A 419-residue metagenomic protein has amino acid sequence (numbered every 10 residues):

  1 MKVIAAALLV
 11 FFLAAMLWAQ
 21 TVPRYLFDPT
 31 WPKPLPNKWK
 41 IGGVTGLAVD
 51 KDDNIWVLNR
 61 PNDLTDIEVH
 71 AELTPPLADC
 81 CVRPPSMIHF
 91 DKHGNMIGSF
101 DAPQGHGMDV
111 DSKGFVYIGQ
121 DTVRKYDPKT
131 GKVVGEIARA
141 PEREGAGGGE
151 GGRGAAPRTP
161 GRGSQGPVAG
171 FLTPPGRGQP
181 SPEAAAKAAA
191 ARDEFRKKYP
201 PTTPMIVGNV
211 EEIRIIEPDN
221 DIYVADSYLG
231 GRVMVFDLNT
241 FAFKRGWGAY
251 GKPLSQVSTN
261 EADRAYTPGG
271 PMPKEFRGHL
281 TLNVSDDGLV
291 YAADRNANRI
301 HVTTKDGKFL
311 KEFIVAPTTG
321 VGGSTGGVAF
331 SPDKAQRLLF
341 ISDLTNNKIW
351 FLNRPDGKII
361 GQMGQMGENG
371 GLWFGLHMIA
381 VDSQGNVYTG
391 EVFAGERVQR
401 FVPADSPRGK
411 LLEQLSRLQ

Functional and structural regions predicted by a protein language model:
L17-P29, L77, L254: Blade/loop signatures of beta-propeller domains
P29-K38, V134-P204, K244-K274, L310-V321 (+2 more regions): Surface-exposed loop and turn segments in beta-propeller and other repeat-based domains that flank or scaffold
K40-D50, R83-P85, S99-V116, R143-A146 (+4 more regions): Beta-rich, blade/repeat-based domains predominating in secreted/periplasmic proteins but also intracellular
V57-R60, I118-D121, E217, V224-S227 (+3 more regions): Conserved beta-strand positions in repeat-built beta-propeller and related beta-rich domains
L58-V82, R192, A225, V398-R400: Short, conserved, GDST-rich strand-edge loop motifs in beta-rich repeat architectures
F90-N95, D127-G131, D237-T240, T304-K308 (+2 more regions): Short loop/turn segments that connect beta-strands within beta-propeller blades
L289-R295, T303, F313, T319-G361: Loop/turn-rich, solvent-exposed surfaces of beta-rich toroidal or solenoidal domains
F374-Q419: Blade-level signature of beta-propeller repeat domains, shared across WD40, Kelch, NHL, RCC1 and BNR/Asp-box propellers
